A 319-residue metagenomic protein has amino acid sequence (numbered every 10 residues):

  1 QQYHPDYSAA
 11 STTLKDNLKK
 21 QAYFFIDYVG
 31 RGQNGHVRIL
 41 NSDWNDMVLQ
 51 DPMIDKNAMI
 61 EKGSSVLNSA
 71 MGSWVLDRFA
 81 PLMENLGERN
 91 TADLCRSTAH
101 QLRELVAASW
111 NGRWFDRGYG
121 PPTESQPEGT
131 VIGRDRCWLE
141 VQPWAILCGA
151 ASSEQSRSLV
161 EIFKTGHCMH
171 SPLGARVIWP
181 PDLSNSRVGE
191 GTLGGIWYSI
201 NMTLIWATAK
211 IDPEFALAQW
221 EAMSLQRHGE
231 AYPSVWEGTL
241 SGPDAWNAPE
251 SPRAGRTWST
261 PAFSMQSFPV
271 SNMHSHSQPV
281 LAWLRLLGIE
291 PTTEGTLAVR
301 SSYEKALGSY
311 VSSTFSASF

Functional and structural regions predicted by a protein language model:
Q1-R38, S65-S69, S73, G194-T208 (+3 more regions): Aromatic-rich carbohydrate-recognition surfaces in CAZymes
Q2-T12, L76-C95: Inter-helical turn/loop segments and adjacent helix faces that build the functional surface of alpha-helical bundle
A22-K62, E104-Y198, A222-S224, H228-A262 (+1 more regions): Extended glycan-interaction surfaces of carbohydrate-active proteins
A70-S73, D93, S97-H100, E104: Generic structural signal for well-ordered, non-transmembrane alpha-helical segments in soluble/cytosolic regions
A80, P143-I146, L204-I205: Conserved small-residue packing positions in alpha-helical repeats and bundles
E84-N85, C148-A151, A207-K210: Alpha-helix C-terminal capping/termination sites
A92, A99, S156, A216-L217: Solenoid-repeat scaffolds in large eukaryotic assemblies
E190, T203-F319: Non-catalytic C-terminal accessory modules of carbohydrate-active enzymes
